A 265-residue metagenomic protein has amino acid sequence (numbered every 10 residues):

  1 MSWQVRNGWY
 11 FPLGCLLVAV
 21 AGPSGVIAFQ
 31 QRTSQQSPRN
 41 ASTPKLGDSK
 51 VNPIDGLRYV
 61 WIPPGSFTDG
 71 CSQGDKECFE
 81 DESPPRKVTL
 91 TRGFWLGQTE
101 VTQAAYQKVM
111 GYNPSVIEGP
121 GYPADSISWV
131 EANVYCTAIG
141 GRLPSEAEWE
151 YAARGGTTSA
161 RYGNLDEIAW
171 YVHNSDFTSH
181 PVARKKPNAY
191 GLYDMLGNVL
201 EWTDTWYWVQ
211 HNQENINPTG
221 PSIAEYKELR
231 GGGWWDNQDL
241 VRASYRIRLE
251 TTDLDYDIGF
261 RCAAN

Functional and structural regions predicted by a protein language model:
S2-C15: N-terminal Sec-pathway targeting helices
L17-F29: Hydrophobic alpha-helical membrane-insertion segments, chiefly the h-region of N-terminal signal peptides
R32-S42: Ser/Thr/Pro/Gly-rich low-complexity linker/stalk segments immediately outside membranes or between
T43-P63: GGW-centered surface loops in extracellular recognition modules
K50, I54-D55, F79-T157, S175-Y193 (+1 more regions): Short aromatic-cysteine micro-motif
G65, S72-G74, V101, N113 (+4 more regions): Acidic glycine-/aspartate-rich tracts in secreted/extracellular proteins
D75-V88, T178, L196-N265: Surface-exposed recognition segments
N133, E148-D166, H173-N174, W202-T205 (+1 more regions): An exposed tryptophan-centered "aromatic clamp" motif
